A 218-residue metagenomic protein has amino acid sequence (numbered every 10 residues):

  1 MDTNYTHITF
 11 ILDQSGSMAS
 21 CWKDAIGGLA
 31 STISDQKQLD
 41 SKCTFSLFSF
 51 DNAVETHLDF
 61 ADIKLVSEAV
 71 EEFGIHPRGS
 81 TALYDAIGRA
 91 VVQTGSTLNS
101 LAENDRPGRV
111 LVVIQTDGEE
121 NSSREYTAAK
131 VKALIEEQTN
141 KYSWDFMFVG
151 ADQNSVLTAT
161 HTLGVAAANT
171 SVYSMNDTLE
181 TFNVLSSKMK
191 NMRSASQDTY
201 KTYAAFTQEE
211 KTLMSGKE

Functional and structural regions predicted by a protein language model:
M1-E218: Acidic, low-complexity intrinsically disordered regions
